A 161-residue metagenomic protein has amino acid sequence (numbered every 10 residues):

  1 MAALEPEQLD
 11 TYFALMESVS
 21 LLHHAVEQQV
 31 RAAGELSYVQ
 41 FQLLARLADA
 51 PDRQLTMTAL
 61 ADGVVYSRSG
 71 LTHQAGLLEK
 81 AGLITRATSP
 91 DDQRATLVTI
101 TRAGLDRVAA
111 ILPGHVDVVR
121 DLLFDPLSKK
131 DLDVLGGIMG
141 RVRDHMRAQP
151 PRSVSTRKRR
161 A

Functional and structural regions predicted by a protein language model:
M1-G34, A81: N-terminal leader segment of winged-helix/HTH proteins
M1-L4, K129-A161: C-terminal regulatory/oligomerization modules of transcriptional regulators
L22, V26-Q29, V64, R107-P126 (+1 more regions): Alpha-helical linker/hinge and terminal dimerization helices associated with HTH transcriptional regulators
H24-S69, V154: N-terminal helix-turn-helix DNA-binding core of bacterial DNA-binding proteins
M57, A75-G76: Short, hydrophobic-biased segments on the C-terminal half of alpha helices that form "recognition helices"
G76-V134: Charged, amphipathic alpha-helical coiled-coil/dimerization segments
